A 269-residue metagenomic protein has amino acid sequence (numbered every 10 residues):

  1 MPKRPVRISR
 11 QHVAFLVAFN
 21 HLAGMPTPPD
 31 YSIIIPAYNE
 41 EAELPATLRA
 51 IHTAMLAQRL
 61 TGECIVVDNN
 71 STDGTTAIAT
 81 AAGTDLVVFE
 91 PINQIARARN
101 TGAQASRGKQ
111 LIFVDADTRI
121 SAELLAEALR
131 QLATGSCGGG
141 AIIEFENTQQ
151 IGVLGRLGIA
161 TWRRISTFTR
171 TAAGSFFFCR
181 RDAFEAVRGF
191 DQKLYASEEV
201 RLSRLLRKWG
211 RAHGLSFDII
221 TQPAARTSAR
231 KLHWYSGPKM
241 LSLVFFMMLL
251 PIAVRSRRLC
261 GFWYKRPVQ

Functional and structural regions predicted by a protein language model:
D30-S32, E63, R201: Cell-envelope/extracellular polymer assembly enzymes that use nucleotide-activated donors
E40-M55: Short, well-formed alpha-helical segments that are part of the catalytic scaffolds of diverse glycosyltransferases
L60-N70, V88: Short beta-strand/loop segment that forms part of the nucleotide-sugar
D68-T76, T118: A conserved acidic beta->alpha catalytic loop
E90-S106: Glycine-rich, basic loop-to-helix element that forms the pyrophosphate-binding segment of sugar-nucleotide handling
L111: Short aromatic/hydrophobic "clamp" motif used to bind/position activated sugar donors
A122-I151: Conserved donor NDP-sugar-binding/catalytic core segment of glycosyltransferases
A183-R188, K193-G214: A short, conserved alpha-helix in the catalytic core of glycosyltransferases
